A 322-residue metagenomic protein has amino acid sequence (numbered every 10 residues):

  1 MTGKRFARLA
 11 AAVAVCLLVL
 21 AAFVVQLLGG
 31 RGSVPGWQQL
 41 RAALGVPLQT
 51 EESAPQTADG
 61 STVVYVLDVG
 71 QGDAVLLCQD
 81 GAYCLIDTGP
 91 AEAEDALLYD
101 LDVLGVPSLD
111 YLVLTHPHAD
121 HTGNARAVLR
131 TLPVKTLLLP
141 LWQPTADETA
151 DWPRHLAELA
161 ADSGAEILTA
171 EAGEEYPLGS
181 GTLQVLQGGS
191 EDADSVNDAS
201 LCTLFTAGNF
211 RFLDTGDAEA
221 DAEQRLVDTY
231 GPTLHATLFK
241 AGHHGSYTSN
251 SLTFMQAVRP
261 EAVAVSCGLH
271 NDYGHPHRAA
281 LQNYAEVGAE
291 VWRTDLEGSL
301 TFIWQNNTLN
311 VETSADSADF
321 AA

Functional and structural regions predicted by a protein language model:
T2-A322: Non-globular, low-confidence helical/coil segments that flank catalytic cores
